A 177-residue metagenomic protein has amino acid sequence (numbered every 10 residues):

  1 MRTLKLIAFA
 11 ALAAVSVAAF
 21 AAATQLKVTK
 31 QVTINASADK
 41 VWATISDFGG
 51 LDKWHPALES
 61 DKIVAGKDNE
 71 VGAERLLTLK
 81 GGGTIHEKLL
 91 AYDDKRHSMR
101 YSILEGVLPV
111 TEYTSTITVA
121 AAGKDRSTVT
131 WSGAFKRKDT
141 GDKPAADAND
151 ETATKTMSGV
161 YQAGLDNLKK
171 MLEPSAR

Functional and structural regions predicted by a protein language model:
M1-A8: Bacterial N-terminal signal peptides that target proteins for export
L12-F20: Hydrophobic h-region of N-terminal signal peptides that target proteins for export in Gram-negative bacteria
A19-K67: Hydrophobic ligand-binding cavity/cleft-lining segments
K30-V32, I85-A91, Y113-A121, G133: Hydrophobic/aromatic beta-strand elements that line small-molecule binding cavities or substrate pockets in beta-rich
S37-A38, T44-G50, I85, A153 (+1 more regions): Stable alpha-helical elements in mature extracytoplasmic
K53, K62-P109, T128, A163 (+1 more regions): Glycine-rich portal/gate segments that line the openings of hydrophobic small-molecule binding cavities
K124-R126: Glycine-rich nucleotide-binding loop
T128, F135-R177: A conserved amphipathic terminal alpha-helix motif
